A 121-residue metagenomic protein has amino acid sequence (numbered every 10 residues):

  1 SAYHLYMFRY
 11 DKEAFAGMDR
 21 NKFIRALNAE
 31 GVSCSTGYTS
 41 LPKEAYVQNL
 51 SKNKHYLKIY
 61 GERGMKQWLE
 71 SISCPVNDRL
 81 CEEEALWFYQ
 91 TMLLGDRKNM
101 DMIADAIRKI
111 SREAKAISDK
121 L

Functional and structural regions predicted by a protein language model:
S1-R9, T39-L41: Conserved glycine-rich beta-strand-loop-beta hairpin in the small C-terminal domain of fold type I
L5, S33, Y46, L86-W87: Generic structural signal for residues positioned in beta-strands
Y6-D11, F88-Q90: Short, hydrophobic beta-strand segments
D11, V32, R108: Residue-level marker of positions within ordered structural domains that often coincide with functionally constrained
F15-A16, N49, N53-L121: PLP-dependent enzyme catalytic core of the Aspartate aminotransferase-like
M18-E30, A104-I107: Short amphipathic alpha-helices in soluble, non-transmembrane regions that often serve as interface/regulatory elements
F23-K54: Acidic, glycine-rich loop-and-strand cores that form catalytic or ligand-binding grooves in diverse globular domains
